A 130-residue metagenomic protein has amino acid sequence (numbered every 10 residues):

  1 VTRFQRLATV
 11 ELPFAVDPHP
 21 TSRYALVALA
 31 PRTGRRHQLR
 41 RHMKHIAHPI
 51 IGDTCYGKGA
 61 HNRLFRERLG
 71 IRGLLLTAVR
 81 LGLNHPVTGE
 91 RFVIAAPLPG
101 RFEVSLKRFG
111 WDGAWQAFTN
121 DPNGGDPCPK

Functional and structural regions predicted by a protein language model:
V1-K130: RNA pseudouridine synthases
